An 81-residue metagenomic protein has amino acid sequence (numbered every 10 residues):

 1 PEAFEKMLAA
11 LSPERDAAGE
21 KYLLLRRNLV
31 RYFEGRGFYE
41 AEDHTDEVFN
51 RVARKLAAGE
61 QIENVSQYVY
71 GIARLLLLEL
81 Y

Functional and structural regions predicted by a protein language model:
P1-E34, F38-E42: A short, charge-rich alpha-helical start-of-domain segment used by transcription regulators
A10-P13, A58-E60, Y70: Alpha-helical interaction segments
L11, R51-K55, L80: A short secondary-structure junction motif
L23, F38-A58, V65-Q67: Conserved RNAP core-binding helix
R26, F49, A73: Short amphipathic alpha-helical/adjacent loop interface patches that line ligand and macromolecule-binding sites
L29, F33, L56, V69-Y81: Hydrophobic-face residues of short alpha-helical interaction/recognition segments
